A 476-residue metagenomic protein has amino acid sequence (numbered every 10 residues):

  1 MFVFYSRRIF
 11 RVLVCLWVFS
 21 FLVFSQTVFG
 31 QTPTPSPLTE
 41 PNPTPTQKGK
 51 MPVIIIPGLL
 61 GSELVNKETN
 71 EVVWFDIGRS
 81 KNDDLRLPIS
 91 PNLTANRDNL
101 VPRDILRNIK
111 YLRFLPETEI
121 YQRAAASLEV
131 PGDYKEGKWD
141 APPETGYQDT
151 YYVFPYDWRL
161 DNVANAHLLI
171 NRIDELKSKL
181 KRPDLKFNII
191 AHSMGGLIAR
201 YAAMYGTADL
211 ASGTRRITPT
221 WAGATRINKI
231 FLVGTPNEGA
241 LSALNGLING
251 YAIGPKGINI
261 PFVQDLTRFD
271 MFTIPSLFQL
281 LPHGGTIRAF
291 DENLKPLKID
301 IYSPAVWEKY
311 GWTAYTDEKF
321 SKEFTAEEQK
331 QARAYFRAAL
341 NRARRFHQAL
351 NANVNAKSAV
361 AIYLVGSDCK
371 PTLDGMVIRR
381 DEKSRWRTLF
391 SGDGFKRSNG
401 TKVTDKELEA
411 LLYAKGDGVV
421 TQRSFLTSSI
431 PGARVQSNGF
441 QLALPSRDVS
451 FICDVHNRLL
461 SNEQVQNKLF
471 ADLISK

Functional and structural regions predicted by a protein language model:
F2-V14: Bacterial N-terminal signal peptides that target proteins for export
L13-S25: Bacterial N-terminal signal peptides
V18, F75, D140, R159 (+5 more regions): Short linear interaction motif-like sites in intrinsically disordered regions of transcription factors
V28-I190, M194-I301, V306, A410-K476: N-terminal non-catalytic accessory region
H283-T286, F290-L297, P304, K309-R337: Flexible, acidic/histidine-containing loops and adjacent segments that form or flank the divalent-metal
F320-K476: C-terminal subdomain of alpha/beta-hydrolase-fold enzymes, centered on the catalytic histidine and its supporting
